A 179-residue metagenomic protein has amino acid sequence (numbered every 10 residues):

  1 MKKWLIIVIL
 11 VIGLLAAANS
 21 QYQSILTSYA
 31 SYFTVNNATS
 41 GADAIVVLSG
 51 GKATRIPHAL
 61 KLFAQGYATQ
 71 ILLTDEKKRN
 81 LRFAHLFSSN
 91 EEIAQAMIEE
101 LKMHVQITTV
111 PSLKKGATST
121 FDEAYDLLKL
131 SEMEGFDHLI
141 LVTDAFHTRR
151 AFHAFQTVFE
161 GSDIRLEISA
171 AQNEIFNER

Functional and structural regions predicted by a protein language model:
W4-Q21: Hydrophobic membrane-insertion alpha-helices, especially the h-region of bacterial N-terminal signal peptides
Q21-R179: A structural signal for short, hydrophobic/glycine-enriched beta-strand patches
